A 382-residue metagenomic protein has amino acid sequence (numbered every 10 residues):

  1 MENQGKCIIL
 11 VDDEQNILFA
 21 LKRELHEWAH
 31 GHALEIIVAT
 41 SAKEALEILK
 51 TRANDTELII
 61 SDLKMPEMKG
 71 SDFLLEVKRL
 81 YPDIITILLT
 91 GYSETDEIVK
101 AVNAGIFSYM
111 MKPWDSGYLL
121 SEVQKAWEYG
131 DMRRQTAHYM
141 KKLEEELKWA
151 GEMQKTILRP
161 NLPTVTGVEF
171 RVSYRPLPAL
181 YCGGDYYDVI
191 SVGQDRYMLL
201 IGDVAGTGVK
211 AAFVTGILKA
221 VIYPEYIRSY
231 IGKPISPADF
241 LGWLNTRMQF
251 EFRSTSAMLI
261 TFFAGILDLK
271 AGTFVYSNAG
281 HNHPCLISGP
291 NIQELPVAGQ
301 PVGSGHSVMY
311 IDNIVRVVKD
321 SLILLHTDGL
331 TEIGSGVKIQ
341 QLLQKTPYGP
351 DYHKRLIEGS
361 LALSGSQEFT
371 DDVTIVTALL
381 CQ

Functional and structural regions predicted by a protein language model:
N3, Q15-I37: Two-component/phosphorelay signaling modules centered on CheY-like receiver
V11-D12, A39, I59: Conserved sequence signature across two-component system core domains
D12-E14, D328: Acidic di-acidic motifs
K22, V38-K50, G70: Helix N-cap/capping motif at the beta->alpha junctions
T40, P66-M68, G334: Hydrophobic residue at a beta-alpha junction that N-caps the helix immediately following a catalytic beta-strand/loop
E57-Q135: CheY-like receiver
Q135-L322, Q367-Q382: … and, occasionally, acidic/histidine-rich disordered N-termini of signaling adaptors
V318-L325, L330-Q382: C-terminal catalytic subdomain
